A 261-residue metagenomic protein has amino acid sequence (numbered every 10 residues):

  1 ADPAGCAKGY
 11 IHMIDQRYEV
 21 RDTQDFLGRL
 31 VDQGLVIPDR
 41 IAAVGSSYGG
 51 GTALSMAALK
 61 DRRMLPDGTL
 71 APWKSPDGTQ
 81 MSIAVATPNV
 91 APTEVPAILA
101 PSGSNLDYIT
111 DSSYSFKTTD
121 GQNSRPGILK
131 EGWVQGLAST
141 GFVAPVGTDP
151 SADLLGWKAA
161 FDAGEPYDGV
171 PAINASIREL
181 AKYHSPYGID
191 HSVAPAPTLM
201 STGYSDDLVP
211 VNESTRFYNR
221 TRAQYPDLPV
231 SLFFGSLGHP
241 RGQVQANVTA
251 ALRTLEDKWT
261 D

Functional and structural regions predicted by a protein language model:
A1-D32, S55-A194: Accessory cap/linker subdomain of secreted extracellular hydrolases
Q33-I37, D61-D67, D77-M81, D207-L208 (+2 more regions): Secondary-structure transition/capping motifs at alpha-helix termini and the adjoining loop/turn into the next element
L35-S47: Alpha/beta-hydrolase fold nucleophile elbow
G45-L54, D206: Gly/Ala-rich beta-loop-alpha elbow adjacent to hydrolase catalytic centers
S46, T87-P96, F234-H239: Active-site nucleophile loop of the alpha/beta-hydrolase fold
A194, L199-T202, D206: Short beta-strand/loop motif that positions the catalytic acidic residue of the alpha/beta-hydrolase fold
D207-T215: Conserved alpha/beta-hydrolase "acid-adjacent" motif
R222-D261: Alpha/beta-hydrolase-fold serine-hydrolase catalytic core, especially in secreted/extracellular enzymes
